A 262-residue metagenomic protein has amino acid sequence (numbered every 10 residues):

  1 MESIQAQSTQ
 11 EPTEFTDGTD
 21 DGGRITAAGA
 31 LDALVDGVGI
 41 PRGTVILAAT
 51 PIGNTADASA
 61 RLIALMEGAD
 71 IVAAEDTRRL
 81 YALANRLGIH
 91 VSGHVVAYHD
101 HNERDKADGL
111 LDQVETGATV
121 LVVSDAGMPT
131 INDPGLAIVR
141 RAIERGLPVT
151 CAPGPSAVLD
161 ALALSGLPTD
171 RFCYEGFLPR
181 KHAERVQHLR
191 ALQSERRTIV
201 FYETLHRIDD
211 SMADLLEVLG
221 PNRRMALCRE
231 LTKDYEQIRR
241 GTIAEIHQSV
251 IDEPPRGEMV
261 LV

Functional and structural regions predicted by a protein language model:
E2, E14-D17, D21-H99: Glycine-rich, flexible N-terminal cofactor/catalytic loop recognition
E2-A6, F15-A27, L34, R42 (+3 more regions): A contiguous loop/helix-start segment that scaffolds small-molecule binding in enzyme catalytic cores
I52-G53, D125-P129, L205-R207, K233: Short glycine-rich anion-binding loops that position phosphate/pyrophosphate groups of nucleotides and phosphorylated
M66-V72, G146-T150, T198-I199: Short active-site oxyanion
A74-E75, D133, Y202: Short beta-strand scaffold positions
A97-R104, F177-K181: Conserved helicase motor
H99, A107-S156: Glycine/small-residue-rich loop that forms an oxyanion/phosphate-binding "nest" at active or ligand-binding sites
A137-E195: Class I SAM-dependent methyltransferase SAM-binding "motif I" and its flanking Rossmann-like core
